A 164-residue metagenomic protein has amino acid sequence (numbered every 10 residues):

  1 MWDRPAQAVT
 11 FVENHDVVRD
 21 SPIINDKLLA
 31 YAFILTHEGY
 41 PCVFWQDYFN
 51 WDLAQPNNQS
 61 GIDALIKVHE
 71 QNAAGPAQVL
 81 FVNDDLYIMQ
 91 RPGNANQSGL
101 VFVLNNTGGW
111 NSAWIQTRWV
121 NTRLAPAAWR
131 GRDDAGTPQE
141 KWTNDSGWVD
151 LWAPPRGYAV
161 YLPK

Functional and structural regions predicted by a protein language model:
M1-F49, G93-N96, N106: Alpha-amylase-like alpha-glycosidases and glucanotransferases acting on alpha-linked glucans and related
M1-R4, L53-G61: Substrate-binding cleft/loops of secretory-pathway carbohydrate-active enzymes
R19-D20, W51-A54, N111: Short catalytic/ligand-binding loop motif for oxyanion handling, primarily in non-cytosolic enzymes, centered on
W45-W51, A77-D85: Acidic carboxylate-rich catalytic motifs and surrounding loops in phosphoryl-/glycosyl-chemistry enzymes
S60-P76: Acidic, glycine-rich loop-and-strand cores that form catalytic or ligand-binding grooves in diverse globular domains
F81-R118: Carbohydrate-binding surface patches
Q116-D133: Solvent-exposed beta-hairpin/edge-strand motifs
G136-K164: C-terminal beta-strand-rich structural cap/linker in extracellular carbohydrate-active enzymes
